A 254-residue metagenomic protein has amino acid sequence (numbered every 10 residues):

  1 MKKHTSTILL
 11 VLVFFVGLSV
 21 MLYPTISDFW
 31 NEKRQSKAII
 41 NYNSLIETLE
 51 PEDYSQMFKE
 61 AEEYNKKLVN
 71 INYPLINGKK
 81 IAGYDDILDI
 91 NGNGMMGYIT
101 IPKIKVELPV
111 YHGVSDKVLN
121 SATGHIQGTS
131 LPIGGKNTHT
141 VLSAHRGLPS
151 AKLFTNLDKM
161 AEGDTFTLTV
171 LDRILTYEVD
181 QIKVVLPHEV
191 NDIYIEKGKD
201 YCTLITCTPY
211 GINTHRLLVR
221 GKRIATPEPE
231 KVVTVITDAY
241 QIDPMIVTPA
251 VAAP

Functional and structural regions predicted by a protein language model:
H4-T7, V13-A253: Solvent-exposed, non-transmembrane regions of membrane-associated and secreted proteins
